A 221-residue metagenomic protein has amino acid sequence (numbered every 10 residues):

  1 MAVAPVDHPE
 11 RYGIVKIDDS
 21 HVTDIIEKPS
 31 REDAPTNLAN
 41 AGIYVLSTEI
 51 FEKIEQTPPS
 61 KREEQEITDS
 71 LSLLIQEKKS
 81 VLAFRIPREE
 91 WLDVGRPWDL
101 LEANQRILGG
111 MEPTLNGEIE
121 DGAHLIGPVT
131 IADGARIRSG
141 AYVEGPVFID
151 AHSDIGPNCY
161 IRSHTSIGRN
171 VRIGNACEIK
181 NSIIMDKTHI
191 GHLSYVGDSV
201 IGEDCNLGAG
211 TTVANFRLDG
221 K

Functional and structural regions predicted by a protein language model:
M1-I14: Short beta-strand-to-loop element that shapes/binds the nucleotide-sugar donor at the catalytic cleft/hinge
D7-P9, T36-N37, H192, D198: Short solvent-exposed loop/turn micro-motifs enriched in small/polar/acidic residues
I14-I17, A83: A structural signal for short hydrophobic beta-strand segments in well-ordered beta-sheet cores
H21-E112: Catalytic-core segments of class I nucleotidyltransferases/pyrophosphorylases that form NMP-activated intermediates
I75-S163: Extended, small-residue-rich solenoid/repeat segments and analogous flexible loops that form exposed scaffolds
L100-M111, A141-I149, I155-K221: Flexible, glycine/small-residue-enriched loop-and-beta-strand segment within the central core of proteins
